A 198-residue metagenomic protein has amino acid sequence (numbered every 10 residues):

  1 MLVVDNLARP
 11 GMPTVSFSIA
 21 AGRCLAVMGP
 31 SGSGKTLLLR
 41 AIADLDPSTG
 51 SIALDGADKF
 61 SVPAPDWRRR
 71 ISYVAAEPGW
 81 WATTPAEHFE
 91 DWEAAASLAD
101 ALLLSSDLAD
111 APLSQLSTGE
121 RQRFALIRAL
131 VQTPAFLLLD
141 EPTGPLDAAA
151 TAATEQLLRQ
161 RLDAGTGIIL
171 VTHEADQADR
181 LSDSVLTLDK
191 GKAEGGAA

Functional and structural regions predicted by a protein language model:
I42-A43: Helix-to-loop junction immediately C-terminal to a conserved catalytic motif
S51-D66: ABC ATPase NBD Q-loop/coupling interface
P112-L116, E120: Conserved ABC ATPase signature
L126: Hydrophobic anchor residue at the start of the ABC signature
L137-E141: Catalytic Walker B motif of ABC-type/P-loop ATPase nucleotide-binding domains
A148-A150: Helix N-cap at the start of a conserved alpha-helix in ABC-type nucleotide-binding domains
T172-H173: H-loop/switch region of ABC-family ATPase nucleotide-binding domains
